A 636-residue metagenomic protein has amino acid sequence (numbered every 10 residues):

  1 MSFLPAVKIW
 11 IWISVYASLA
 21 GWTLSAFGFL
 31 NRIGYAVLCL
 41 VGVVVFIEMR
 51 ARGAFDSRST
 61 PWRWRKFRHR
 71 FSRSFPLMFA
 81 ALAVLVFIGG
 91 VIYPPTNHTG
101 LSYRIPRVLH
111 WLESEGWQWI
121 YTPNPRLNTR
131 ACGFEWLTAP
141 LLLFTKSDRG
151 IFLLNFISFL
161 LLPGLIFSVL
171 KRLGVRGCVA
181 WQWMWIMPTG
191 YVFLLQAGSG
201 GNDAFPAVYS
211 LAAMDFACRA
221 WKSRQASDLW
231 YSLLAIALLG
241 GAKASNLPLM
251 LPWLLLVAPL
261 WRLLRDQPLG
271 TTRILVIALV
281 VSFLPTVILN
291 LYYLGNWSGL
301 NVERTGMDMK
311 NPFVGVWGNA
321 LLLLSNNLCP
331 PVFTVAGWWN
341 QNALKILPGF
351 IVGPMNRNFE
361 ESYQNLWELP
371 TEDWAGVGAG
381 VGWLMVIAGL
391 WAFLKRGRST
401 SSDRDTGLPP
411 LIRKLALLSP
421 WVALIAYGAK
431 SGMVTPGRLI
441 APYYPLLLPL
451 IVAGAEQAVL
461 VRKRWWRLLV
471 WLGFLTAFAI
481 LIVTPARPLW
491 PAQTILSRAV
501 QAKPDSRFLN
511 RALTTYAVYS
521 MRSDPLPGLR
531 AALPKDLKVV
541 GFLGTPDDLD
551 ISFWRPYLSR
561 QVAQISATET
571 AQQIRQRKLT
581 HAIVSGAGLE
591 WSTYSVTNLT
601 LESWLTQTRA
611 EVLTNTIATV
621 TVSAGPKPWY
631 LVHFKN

Functional and structural regions predicted by a protein language model:
M1-R65, E372-V386, K430: Membrane-embedded, hydrophobic transmembrane alpha-helices
A6-K8, R149-G150, I166-Y191, V208 (+1 more regions): Transmembrane-helix signature of polytopic, membrane-embedded enzymes that assemble or transfer cell-envelope glycans
S14, A80-A83, W181-P188, L234 (+2 more regions): Transmembrane alpha-helix segments characteristic of polytopic inner-membrane glycan-assembly/cell-envelope
V43-A51, L153-G174, A212: Transmembrane-helix motifs of polytopic, lipid-linked glycan transferases
R73-A80, W230-I236, M250-V257, T272-V280 (+2 more regions): Signature aromatic-anchored transmembrane alpha helix within multi-pass, membrane-resident enzymes that catalyze glycan
Y93, P259, L263, T271-L369 (+1 more regions): Membrane-lumen/periplasm interface segments of specific transmembrane helices in polyprenyl phosphate-linked
P95-T99, R104-P106, A477-G528, P546-D548: Membrane-proximal, lumen/periplasm-facing interface regions of secretory-pathway glyco- and lipid-modifying enzymes
S147-I157, L195-Q196, T334-L417: Membrane-interface anchor segments at the N-terminal boundary of transmembrane helices in multi-pass membrane enzymes
